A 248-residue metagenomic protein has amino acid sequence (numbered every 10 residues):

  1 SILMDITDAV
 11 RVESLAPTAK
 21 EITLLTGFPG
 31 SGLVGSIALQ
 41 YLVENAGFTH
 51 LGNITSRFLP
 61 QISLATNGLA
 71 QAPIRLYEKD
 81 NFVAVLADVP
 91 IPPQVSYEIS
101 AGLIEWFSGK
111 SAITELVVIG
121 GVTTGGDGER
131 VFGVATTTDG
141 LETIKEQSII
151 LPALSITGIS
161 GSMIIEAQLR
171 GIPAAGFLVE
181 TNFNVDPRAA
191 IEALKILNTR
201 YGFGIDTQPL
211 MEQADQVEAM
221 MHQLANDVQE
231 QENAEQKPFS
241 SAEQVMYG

Functional and structural regions predicted by a protein language model:
L3, A174-G248: Extended, histidine- and acidic-residue-enriched regions that form the cofactor-binding/catalytic faces
L3-D88: N-terminal short beta-loop-beta anion/metal-coordinating cradle
D5, F28-V34, I91-P93, G121-G126 (+1 more regions): Gly/Ser/Thr-rich loops at beta-strand to alpha-helix junctions that form or flank small-molecule/cofactor-binding
T26-G27, V85-L86, V118-G120, L178-E180: Short beta-strand segments
Q40-N45, A101-L103, E192-I196: Short, solvent-exposed amphipathic alpha-helical segments in soluble enzyme and RNA/protein-processing domains
T49, E105-L116, Q168-P173, R200-G204: Secondary-structure boundary elements
P93-E142: Internal, conserved structured core segments that host functional sites
T124-R200, M246: Catalytic cores of processing enzymes, dominated by hydrolases/peptidases, characterized by acidic/His-rich
